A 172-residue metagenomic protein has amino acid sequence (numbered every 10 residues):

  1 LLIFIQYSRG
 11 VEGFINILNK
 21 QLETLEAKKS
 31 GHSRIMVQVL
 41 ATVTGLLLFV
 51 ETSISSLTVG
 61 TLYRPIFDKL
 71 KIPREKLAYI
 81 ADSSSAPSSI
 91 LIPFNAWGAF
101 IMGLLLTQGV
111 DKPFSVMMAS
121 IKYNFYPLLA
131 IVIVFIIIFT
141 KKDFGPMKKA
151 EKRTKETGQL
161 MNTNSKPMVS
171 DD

Functional and structural regions predicted by a protein language model:
L1, P113-I121, N162-D172: Interfacial loop/helix-cap signal at membrane boundaries in integral membrane proteins
L1-A78: Membrane-embedded alpha-helical segments and adjacent helix-loop junctions characteristic of multi-pass solute
Y7, V11, T24, V50 (+2 more regions): Transmembrane helix-loop junctions in multipass membrane proteins, especially transporters and channels
N16, K20, G103, K149: Charged/polar, solvent-exposed surface patches and flexible loops
N16-N19, N95, N124, N162-N164: Detector for Asparagine
H32-S33, D111-K112, D143, D172: Alpha-helix capping and helix-coil boundary motifs
G45-R64, R74-K142: Alpha-helical transmembrane segments and, especially, the helix-loop junctions at the ends of these helices
A130-D172: Long, contiguous bundles of hydrophobic transmembrane helices that form the permeation core of multi-pass
